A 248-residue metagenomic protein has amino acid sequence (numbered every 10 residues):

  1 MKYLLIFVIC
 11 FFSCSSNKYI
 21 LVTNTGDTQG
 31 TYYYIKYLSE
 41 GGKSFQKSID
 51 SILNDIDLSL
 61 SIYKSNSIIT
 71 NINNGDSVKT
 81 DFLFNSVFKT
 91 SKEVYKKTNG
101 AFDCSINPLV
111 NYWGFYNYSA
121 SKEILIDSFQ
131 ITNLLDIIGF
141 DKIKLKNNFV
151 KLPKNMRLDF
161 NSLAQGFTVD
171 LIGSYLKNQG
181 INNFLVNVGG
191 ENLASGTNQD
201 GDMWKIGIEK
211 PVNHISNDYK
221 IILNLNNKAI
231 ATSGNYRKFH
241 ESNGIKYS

Functional and structural regions predicted by a protein language model:
M1-F7: Sec-dependent signal peptide recognition, specifically the positively charged N-region followed immediately by
Y3, F12-S13: Extracytoplasmic, post-signal-peptide low-complexity/disordered regions of secreted/exported proteins
F7, C14-S248: Mature catalytic core of soluble alpha/beta enzymes
